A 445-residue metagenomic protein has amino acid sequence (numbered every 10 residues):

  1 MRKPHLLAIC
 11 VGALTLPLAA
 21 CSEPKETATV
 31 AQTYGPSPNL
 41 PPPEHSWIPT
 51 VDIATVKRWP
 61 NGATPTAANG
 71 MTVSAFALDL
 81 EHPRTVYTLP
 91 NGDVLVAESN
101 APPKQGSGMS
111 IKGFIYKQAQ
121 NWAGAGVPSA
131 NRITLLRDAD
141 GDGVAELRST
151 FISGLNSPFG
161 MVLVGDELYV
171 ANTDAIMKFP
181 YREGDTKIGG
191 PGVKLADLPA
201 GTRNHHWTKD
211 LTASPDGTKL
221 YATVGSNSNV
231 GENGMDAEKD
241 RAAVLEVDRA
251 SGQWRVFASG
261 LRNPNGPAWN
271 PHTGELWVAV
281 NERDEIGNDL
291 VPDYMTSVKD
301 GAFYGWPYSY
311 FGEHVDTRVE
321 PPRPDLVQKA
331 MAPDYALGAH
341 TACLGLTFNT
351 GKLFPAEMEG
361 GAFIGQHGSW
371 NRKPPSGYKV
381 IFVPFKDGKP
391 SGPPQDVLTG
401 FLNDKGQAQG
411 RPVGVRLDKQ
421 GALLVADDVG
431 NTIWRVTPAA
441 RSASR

Functional and structural regions predicted by a protein language model:
P17-A20: C-terminal motif of bacterial Sec signal peptides marking the signal peptidase cleavage site
E23-A68, Q105-G106, G113-A123, P128 (+8 more regions): Beta-propeller domain segments
A75-L80, S149-N156, L195-R203, V256-L261 (+3 more regions): Surface loop/turn motifs at the tips and blade-to-blade linkers of beta-strand repeat domains
N91, S99-A101, T173-A175, Y181 (+5 more regions): Short loop/turn segments immediately following the C-termini of beta-strands
D93-L95, E167-V170, M177, K219-T223 (+3 more regions): Conserved beta-propeller blade signature
V144-E167, N172-S214, S226-N229: Asp-box/WD-like beta-propeller blade repeats and closely related beta-sheet repeat scaffolds
R416-R445: Blade-level signature of beta-propeller repeat domains, shared across WD40, Kelch, NHL, RCC1 and BNR/Asp-box propellers
